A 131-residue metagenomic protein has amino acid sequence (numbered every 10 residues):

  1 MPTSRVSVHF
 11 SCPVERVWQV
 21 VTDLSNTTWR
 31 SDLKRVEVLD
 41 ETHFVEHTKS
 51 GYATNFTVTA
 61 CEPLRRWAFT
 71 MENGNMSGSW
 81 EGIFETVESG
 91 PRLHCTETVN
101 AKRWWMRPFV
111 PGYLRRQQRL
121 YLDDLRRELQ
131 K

Functional and structural regions predicted by a protein language model:
M1-E37: Hydrophobic ligand-binding cavity/cleft-lining segments
M1-H9, G90, R119, R127 (+1 more regions): Hydrophobic-ligand-binding modules of eukaryotic lipid transfer/binding families
T3-R5, G51-F56, M76-E81: Short, surface-exposed coil-to-beta transition loops
S11-E15, T59-L64, I83-R92, Q130-K131: A short, structured loop/turn motif at beta-sheet edges
T22, R66, S77, E128-Q130: Hydrophobic small-molecule pocket/channel-lining residues, especially in calycin-type beta-barrels
E37-V38, T54-R65: A short, surface-exposed loop/turn module that caps and links secondary-structure elements
H43-K49, W67-N73: Short beta-strand segments that buttress and anchor functional surface loops
E72-R127: Beta-strand/loop substructures that line and gate deep hydrophobic ligand-binding cavities in soluble
